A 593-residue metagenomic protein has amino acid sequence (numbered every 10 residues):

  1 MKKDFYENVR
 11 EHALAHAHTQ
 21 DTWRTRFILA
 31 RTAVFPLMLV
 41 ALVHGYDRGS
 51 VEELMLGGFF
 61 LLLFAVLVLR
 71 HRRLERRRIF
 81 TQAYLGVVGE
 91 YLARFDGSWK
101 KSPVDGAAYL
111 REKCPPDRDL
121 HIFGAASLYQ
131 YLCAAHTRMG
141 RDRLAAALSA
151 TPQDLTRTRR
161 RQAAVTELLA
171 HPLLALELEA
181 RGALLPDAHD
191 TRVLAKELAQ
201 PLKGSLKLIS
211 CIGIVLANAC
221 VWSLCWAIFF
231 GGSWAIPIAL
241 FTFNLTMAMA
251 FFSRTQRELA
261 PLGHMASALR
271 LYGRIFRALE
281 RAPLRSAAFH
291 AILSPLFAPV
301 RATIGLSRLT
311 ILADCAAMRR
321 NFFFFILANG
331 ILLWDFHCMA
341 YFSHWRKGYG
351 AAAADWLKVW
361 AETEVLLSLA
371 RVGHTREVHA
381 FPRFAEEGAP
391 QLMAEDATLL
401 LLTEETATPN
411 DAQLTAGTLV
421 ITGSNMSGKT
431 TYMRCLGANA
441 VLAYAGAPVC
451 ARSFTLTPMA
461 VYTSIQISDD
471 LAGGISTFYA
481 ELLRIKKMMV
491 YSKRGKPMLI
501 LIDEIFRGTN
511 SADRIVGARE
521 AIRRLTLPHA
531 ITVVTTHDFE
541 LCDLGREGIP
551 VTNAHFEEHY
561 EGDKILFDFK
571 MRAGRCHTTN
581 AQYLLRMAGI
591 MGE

Functional and structural regions predicted by a protein language model:
M1-S424, T431-G437, A443-A460, L483-R484: Alpha-helical coupling/stalk and coiled-coil linker elements that connect catalytic or binding modules and transmit
V68, L369, R376-E593: ATPase nucleotide-binding head domains, primarily ABC-like/P-loop NTPase cores
